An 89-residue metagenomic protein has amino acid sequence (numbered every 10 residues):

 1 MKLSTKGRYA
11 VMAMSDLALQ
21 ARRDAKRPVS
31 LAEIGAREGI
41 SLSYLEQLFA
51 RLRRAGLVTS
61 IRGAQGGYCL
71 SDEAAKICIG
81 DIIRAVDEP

Functional and structural regions predicted by a protein language model:
A10-D24: Short amphipathic alpha-helical interface segments
M14, F49-A50: Short, hydrophobic-biased segments on the C-terminal half of alpha helices that form "recognition helices"
P28-G39: A short alpha-helical element within helix-turn-helix/winged-helix DNA-binding domains across DNA-binding proteins
A36, R53-R54: Alpha-helical residues within the helix-turn-helix
S43: Key DNA-contact positions within bacterial/archaeal DNA-binding proteins
G56-L70: Beta-hairpin "wing" of winged helix-turn-helix
S71-P89: Non-DNA-binding regulatory cores of transcription-related proteins, predominantly C-terminal effector-binding
